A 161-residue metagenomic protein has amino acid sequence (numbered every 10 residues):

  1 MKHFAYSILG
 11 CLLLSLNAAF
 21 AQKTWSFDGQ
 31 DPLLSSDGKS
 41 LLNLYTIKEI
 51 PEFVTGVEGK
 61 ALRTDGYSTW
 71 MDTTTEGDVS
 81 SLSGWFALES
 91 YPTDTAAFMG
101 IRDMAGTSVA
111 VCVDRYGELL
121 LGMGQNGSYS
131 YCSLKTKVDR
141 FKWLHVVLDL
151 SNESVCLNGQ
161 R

Functional and structural regions predicted by a protein language model:
M1-A5: Positively charged n-region of N-terminal signal peptides that target proteins for export
S7-S15: Bacterial N-terminal signal peptides
N17-A21: Sec/Tat signal peptide C-region and signal peptidase I cleavage site
T24-N43, T64-L121: Extracellular glycan-recognition modules
D37-G59: Extracellular glycan-recognition surfaces and repeat-rich motifs
M123-L144: Short, aromatic/His-centered strand-loop micro-motif at the edge of beta-sheets
K142-S151, V155: Short tryptophan-centered beta-strand motifs in secreted/extracellular beta-sheet-rich domains of glycan-recognition
N158-R161: Short, solvent-exposed beta-strand-to-loop segments that form ligand-recognition rims of beta-rich domains
